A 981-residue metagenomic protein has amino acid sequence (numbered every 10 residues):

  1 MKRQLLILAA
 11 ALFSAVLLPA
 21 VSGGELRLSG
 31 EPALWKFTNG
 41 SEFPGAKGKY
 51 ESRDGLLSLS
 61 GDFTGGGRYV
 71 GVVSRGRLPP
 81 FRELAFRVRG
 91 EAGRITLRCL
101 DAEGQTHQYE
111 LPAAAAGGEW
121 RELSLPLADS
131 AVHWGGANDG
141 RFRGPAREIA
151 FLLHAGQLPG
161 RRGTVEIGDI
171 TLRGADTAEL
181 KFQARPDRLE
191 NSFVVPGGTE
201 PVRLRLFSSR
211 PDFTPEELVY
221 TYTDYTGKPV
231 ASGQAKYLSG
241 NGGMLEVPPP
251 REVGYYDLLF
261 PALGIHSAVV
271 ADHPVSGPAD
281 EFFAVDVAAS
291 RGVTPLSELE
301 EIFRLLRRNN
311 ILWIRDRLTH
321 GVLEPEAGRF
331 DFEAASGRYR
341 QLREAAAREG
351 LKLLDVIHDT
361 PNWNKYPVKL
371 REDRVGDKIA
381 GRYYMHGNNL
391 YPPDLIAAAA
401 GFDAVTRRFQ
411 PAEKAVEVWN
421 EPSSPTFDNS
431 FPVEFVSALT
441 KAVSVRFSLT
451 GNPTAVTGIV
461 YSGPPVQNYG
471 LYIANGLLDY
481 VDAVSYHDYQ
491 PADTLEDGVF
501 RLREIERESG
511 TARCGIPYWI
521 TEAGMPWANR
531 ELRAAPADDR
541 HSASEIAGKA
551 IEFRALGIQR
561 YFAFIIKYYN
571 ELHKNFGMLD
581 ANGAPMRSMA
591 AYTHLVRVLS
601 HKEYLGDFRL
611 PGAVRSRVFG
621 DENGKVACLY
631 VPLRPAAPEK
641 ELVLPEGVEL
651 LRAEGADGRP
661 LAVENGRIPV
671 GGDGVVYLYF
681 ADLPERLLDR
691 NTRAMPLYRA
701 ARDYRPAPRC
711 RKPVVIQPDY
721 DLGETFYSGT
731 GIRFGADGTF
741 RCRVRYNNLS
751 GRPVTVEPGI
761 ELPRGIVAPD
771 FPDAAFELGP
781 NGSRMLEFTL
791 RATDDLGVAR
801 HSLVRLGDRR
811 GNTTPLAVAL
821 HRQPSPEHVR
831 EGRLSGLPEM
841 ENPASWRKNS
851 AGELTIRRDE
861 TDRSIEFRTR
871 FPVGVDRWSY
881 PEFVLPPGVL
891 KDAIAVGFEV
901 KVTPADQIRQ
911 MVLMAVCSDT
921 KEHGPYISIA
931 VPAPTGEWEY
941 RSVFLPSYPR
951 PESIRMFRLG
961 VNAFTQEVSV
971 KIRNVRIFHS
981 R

Functional and structural regions predicted by a protein language model:
V21-G45, E281, R690-R709, A819-A851: Extracellular carbohydrate-recognition regions
G48-G67, L854-R877: Short carbohydrate-recognition loop motifs
G61-N138, G160-E166, D176, F871-R950 (+2 more regions): Extracellular ligand-binding interfaces
G174, Y366-A483, H487-E504, N529-G548 (+2 more regions): Active-site cleft segment of glycoside hydrolase catalytic domains centered on the general acid/base Glu
S297-V322, A345, E349-L354: Catalytic domains of carbohydrate-active enzymes, especially glycoside hydrolases
M525, E531-T593, R597, D607-A613 (+1 more regions): Aromatic/acidic polysaccharide-binding cleft in carbohydrate-active enzymes
R609-V648, N747, R752: Carbohydrate-binding surface patches
E664-V715: C-terminal beta-strand-rich structural cap/linker in extracellular carbohydrate-active enzymes
